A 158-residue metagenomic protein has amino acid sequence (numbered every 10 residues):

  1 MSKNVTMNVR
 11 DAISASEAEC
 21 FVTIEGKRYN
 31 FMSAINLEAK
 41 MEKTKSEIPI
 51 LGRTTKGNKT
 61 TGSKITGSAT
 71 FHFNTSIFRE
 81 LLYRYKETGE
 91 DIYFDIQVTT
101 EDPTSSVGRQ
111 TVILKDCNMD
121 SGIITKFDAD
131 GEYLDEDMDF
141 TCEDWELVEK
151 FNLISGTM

Functional and structural regions predicted by a protein language model:
M1, T104, T157-M158: Charged, amphipathic alpha-helical segments and their flanking helix caps
S2-L81, D116-D139, E146-L147: Solvent-exposed edge beta-strands and adjacent loop segments that serve as assembly or binding interfaces
S16, T88-G89, N152: Short, flexible coil/linker elements and helix-boundary hinge sites characteristic of intrinsically disordered
L82-I113: Short, acidic/charged, Gly/Pro-enriched secondary-structure junctions
M138-F140, S155-G156: Edge beta-strand at a domain terminus
E149-M158: Short acidic DE-rich linear segments
